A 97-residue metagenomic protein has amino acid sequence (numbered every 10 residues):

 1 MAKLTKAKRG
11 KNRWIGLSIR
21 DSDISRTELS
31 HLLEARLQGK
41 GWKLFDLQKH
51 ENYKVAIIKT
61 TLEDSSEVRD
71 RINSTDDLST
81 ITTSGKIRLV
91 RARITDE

Functional and structural regions predicted by a protein language model:
T5-D23: Short glycine-/aliphatic-rich beta-strand segments at the starts of folded cytosolic domains
D23-K43: Short amphipathic alpha-helix segments
L29-L33, V68-D76: Short amphipathic alpha-helices in soluble, non-transmembrane regions that often serve as interface/regulatory elements
K43-N52: RNA-recognition motif
K54-A56: Short active-site oxyanion
K59-S66: Helix N-cap motif at beta-to-alpha junctions
D77-V90: Conserved short beta-strand edge segments in small beta-sheet-based binding/regulatory domains
L89-E97: Short, low-order "capping/linker" segments at domain edges
